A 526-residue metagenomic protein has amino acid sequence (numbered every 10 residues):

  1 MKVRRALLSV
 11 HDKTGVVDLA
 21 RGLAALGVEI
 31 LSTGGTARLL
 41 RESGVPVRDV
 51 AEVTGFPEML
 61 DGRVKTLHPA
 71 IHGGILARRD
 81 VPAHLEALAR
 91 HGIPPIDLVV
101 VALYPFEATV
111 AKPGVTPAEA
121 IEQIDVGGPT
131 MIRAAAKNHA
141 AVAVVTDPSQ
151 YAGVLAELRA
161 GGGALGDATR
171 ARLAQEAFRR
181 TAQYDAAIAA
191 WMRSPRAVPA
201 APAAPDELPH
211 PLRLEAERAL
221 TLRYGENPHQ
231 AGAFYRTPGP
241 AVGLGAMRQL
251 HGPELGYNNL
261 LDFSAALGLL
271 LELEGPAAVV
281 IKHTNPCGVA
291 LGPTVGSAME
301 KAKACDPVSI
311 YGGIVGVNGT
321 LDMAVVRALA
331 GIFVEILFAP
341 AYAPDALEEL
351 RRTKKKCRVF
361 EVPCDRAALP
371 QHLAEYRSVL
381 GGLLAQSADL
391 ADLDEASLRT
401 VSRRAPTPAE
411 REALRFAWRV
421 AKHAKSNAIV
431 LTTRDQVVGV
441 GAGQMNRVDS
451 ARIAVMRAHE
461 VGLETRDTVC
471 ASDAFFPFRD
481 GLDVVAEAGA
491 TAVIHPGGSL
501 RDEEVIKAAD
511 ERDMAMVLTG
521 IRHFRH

Functional and structural regions predicted by a protein language model:
M1-L8, Y184-A186, S194-H526: ATP-dependent carboxylate/acyl-activation modules
M1-V53: N-terminal glycine-/serine-/threonine-rich phosphate-binding loop
A24, R41, D125, A136 (+3 more regions): Anion (oxyanion) recognition and catalysis
I30, V47, V142-V144, V359 (+1 more regions): Hydrophobic beta-strand scaffold residues
G35-F106: Glycine-rich nucleotide/cofactor/substrate-binding loop typically near the N-terminus or early in the first domain
R79-A136, T400-P408: Active-site/ligand-binding-proximal alpha/beta "capping" segment
T130-M131, N138-V154: Mobile "lid/hinge" segments at catalytic clefts and subdomain interfaces of large enzymes
S149, G153-E207: Non-catalytic interaction/clamp surfaces of large macromolecular machines
